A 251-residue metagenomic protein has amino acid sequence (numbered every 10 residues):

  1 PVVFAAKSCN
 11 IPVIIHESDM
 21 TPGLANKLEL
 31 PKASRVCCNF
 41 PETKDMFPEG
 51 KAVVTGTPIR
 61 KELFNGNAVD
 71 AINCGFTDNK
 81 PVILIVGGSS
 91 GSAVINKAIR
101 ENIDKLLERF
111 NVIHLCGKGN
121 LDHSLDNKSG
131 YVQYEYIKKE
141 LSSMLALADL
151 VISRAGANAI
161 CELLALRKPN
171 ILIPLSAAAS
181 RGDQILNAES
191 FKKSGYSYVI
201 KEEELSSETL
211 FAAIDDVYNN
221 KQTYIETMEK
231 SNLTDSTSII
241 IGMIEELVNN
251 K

Functional and structural regions predicted by a protein language model:
F4, S142, I160-K168, E189: Short alpha-helical segment that forms part of, or immediately flanks, the ligand-binding pocket in carbohydrate-active
K7-A68: Active-site-proximal region of nucleotide-activated glycan assembly enzymes, centered on histidine/acidic-rich loops
I11-P12, D149-L150, R167-L175, Y196: Structural loop-to-beta junction motif characteristic of Rossmann-like glycosyltransferase folds
P31-K32, S143-L147, A165: Alpha-helix C-terminal capping/helix-to-coil transition sites in glycosyltransferase folds
A68-D70, F76-V151, I185-A188, K193 (+1 more regions): Donor-nucleotide binding loops and adjacent catalytic segments primarily of GT-B fold Leloir glycosyltransferases
Y134, A146-C161, K168-P169: Acidic donor-binding loop of glycosyltransferase active sites
Q222-T234: A short, well-ordered alpha-helix in the C-terminal region of glycosyltransferases
L233-K251: C-terminal alpha-helical cap of glycosyltransferases
